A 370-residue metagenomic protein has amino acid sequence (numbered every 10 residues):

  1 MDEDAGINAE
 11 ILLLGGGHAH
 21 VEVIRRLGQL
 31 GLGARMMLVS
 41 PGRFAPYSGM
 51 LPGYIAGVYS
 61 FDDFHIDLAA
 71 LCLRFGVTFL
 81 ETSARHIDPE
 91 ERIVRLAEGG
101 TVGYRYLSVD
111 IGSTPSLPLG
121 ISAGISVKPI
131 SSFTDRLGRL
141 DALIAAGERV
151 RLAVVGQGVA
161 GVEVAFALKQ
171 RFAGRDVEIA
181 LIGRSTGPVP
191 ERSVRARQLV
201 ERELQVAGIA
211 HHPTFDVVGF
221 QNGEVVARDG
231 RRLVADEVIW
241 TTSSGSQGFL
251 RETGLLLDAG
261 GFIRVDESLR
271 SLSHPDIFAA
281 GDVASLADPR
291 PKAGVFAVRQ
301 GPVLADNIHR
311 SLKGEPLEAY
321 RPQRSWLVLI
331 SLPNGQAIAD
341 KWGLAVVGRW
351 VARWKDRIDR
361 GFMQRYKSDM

Functional and structural regions predicted by a protein language model:
M1-N8, R74-A153, I239: FAD-binding core/adjacent interface of flavoenzyme oxidoreductases
D2-I7, P333-M370: C-terminal auxiliary extensions adjacent to catalytic cores
D2-V77, V162-R192: Beta1-alpha1 glycine-rich phosphate/pyrophosphate-binding loop at the start of Rossmann-like nucleotide-binding domains
G16, E98, I111-G112, D229 (+1 more regions): Glycine-rich, N-terminal phosphate-binding loop of Rossmann-like dinucleotide-binding domains
F79-H86, F172-D266: A Rossmann-like FAD-binding core segment of flavoenzymes
S122-E148, R232-P302, D306: FAD-site-proximal beta/loop scaffold in flavoenzymes
G138-I179: Rossmann-like NAD(P)H-binding beta-loop-alpha module
F296-Q323, L329: Internal hydrophobic alpha-helix adjacent to the cofactor/substrate pocket in enzyme cavities
